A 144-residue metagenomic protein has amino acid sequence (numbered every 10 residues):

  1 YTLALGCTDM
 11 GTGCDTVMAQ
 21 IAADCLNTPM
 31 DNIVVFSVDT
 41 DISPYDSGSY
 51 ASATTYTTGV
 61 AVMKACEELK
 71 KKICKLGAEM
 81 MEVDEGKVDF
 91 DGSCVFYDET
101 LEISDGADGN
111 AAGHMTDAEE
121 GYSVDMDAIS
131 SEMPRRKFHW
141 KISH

Functional and structural regions predicted by a protein language model:
Y1-T2, G6-L26, V38-H144: Cofactor-centric catalytic regions
